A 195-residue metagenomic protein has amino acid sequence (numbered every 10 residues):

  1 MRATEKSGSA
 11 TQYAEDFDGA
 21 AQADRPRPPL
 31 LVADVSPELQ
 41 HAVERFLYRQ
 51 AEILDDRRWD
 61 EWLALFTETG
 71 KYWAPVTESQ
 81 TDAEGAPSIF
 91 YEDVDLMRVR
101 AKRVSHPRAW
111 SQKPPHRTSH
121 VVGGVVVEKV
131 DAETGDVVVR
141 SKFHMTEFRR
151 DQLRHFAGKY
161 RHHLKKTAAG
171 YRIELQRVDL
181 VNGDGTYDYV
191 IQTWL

Functional and structural regions predicted by a protein language model:
R2-E68, P75: Short, low-complexity N-terminal intrinsically disordered segments enriched in polar/charged residues
R2-G8, Y13-E15, A21, T134-R140 (+2 more regions): Short beta-strand edge/turn micro-motifs at domain boundaries
E44-R45, T118-H120, A157: Short solvent-exposed loop/turn micro-motifs enriched in small/polar/acidic residues
Q50-E52, R108-P115, R150-D151: Short helix-to-loop capping/linker segments positioned immediately adjacent to catalytic or ligand/cofactor-binding
E68-V139: A solvent-exposed, acidic/Ser-Thr-rich amphipathic alpha-helical stretch
H144: A domain-level detector for eukaryotic transcription factor DNA-interaction modules
E147: Catalytic core of tubulin tyrosine ligase-like
Q192-L195: Short hydrophobic/aromatic patches at helix-to-coil boundaries
